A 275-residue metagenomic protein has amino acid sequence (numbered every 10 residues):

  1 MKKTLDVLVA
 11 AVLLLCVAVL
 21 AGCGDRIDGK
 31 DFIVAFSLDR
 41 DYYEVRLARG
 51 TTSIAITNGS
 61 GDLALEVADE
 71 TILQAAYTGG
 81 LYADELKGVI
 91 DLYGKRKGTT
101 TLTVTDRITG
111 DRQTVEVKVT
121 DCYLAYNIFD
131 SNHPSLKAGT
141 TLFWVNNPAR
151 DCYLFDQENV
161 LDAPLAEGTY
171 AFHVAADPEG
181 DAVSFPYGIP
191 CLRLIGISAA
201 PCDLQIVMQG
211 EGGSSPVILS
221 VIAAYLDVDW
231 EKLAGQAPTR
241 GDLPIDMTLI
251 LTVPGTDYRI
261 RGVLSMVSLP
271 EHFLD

Functional and structural regions predicted by a protein language model:
M1-A10: Bacterial N-terminal signal peptides that target proteins for export
V9-V17: Hydrophobic helical h-region of N-terminal Sec-dependent signal peptides in bacterial secretory/periplasmic proteins
V19-G22: C-terminal motif of bacterial Sec signal peptides marking the signal peptidase cleavage site
G24-T248, T252-L274: Extracytoplasmic soluble-region selector
